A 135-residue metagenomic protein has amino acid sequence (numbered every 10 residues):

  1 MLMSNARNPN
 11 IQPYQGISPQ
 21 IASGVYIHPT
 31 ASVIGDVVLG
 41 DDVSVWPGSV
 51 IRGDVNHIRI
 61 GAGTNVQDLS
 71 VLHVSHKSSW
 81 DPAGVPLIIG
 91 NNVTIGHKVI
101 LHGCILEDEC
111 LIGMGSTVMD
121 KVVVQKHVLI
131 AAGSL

Functional and structural regions predicted by a protein language model:
M1-G24: Terminal amphipathic alpha-helical/low-complexity segments used for targeting or macromolecular assembly
M3-N5, P9-N10, H76-S79, A83-V85: Acidic/polar low-complexity surface segments
S23, H28-P29, I34-G35, G40-D41 (+14 more regions): Left-handed beta-helix
H57: Phosphate/pyrophosphate-binding betaalpha-module
